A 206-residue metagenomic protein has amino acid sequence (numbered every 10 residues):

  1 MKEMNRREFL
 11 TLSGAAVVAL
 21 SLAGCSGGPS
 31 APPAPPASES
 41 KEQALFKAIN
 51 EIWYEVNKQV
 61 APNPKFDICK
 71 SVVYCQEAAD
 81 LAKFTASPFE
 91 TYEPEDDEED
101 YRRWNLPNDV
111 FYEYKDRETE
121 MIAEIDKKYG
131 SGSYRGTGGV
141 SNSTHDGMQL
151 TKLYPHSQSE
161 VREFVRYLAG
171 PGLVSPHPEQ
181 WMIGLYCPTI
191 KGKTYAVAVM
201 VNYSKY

Functional and structural regions predicted by a protein language model:
M1-L20: N-terminal secretory signal peptides and thylakoid transit peptides that target proteins across membranes
A16, L81, T85, L168-P171: Alpha-helix boundary/capping residues
G28-S30: C-terminal region of N-terminal signal peptides and the immediate post-cleavage residues of exported proteins
P32-M121: Short, well-ordered surface patches within globular domains
R102-Y206: A well-ordered secondary-structure block
